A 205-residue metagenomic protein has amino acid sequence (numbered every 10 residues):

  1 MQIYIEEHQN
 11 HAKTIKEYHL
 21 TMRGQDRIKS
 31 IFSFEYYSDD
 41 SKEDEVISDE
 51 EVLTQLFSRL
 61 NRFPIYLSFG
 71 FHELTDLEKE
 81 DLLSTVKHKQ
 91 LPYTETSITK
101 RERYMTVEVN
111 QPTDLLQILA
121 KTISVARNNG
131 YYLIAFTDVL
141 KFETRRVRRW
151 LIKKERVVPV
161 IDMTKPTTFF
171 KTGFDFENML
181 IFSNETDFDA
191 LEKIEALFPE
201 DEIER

Functional and structural regions predicted by a protein language model:
M1-R205: Structured alpha/beta or helical-core interaction and ligand-binding surfaces enriched in interleaved
